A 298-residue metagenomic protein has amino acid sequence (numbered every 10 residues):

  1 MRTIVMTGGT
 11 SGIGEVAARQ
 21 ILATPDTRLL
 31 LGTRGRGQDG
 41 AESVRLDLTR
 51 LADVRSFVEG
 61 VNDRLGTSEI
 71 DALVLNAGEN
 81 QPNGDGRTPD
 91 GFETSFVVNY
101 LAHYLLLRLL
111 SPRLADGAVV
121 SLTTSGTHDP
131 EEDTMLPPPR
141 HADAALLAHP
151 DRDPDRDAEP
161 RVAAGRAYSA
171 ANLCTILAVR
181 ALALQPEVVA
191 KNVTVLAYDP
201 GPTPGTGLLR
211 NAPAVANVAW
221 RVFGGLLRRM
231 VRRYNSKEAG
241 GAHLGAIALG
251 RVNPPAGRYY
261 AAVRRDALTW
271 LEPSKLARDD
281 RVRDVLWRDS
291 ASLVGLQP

Functional and structural regions predicted by a protein language model:
M1-T206, L296: Rossmann-fold NAD(P)H-dependent dehydrogenase/reductase core
G60, R64, I247-G250, D289-Q297: C-terminal alpha-helix
M135-R140, N211-W220, A262-R265: Short, flexible, mixed-charge acidic loops at enzyme active sites
D153-G165, P202-A239: Alpha-helical membrane-targeting segments
V188-K191, L208-A212, G250-P255: Glycine/proline-rich active-site loop of Rossmann-fold NAD(P)-dependent oxidoreductases
G224-L271, R281: C-terminal helical subdomain
S274-P298: C-terminal amphipathic/interface module of NAD(P)-dependent oxidoreductases and related NAD-binding regulators
